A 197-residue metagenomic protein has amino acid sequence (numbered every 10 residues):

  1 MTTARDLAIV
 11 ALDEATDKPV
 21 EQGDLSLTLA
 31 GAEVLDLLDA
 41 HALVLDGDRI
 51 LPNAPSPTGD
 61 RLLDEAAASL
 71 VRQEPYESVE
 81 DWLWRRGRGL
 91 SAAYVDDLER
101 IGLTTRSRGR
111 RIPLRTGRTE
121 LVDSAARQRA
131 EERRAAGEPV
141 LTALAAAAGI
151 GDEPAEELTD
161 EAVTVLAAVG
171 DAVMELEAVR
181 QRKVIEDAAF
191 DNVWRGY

Functional and structural regions predicted by a protein language model:
M1-R85, N192-Y197: Short, amphipathic alpha-helical interface elements at domain boundaries that mediate macromolecular binding
L29, G89-L90, G137: Residue-level preference for nonpolar/small residues embedded in alpha-helices
V34-L37, L98, L141-A146: Short, structured motif recognition centered on aromatic/hydrophobic residues
H41, G102, A148-D152: Short glycine-centered helix-capping/turn motifs at secondary-structure transition points
G47-A67, T105-E138: Accessory beta->alpha helical hairpin/"wing" motif in late/C-terminal subdomains of nucleic-acid enzymes
Q73-R108: Ordered, amphipathic secondary-structure segments that act as subunit-interaction surfaces in large macromolecular
T116-Y197: Glycine-rich, aromatic-bearing surface loops/beta-hairpins
